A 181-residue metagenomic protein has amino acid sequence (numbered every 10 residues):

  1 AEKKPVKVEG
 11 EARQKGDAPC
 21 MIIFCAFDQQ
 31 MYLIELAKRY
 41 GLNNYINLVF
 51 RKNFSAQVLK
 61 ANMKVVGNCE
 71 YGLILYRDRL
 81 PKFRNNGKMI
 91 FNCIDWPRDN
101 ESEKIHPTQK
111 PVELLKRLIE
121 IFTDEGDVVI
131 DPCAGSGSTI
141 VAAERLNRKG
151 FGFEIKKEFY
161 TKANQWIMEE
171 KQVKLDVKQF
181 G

Functional and structural regions predicted by a protein language model:
A1-G152, K156-T161: Core catalytic lobe of class I
N164-K178: Short, conserved SAM-binding/catalytic segment of Class I S-adenosyl-L-methionine-dependent methyltransferases
G181: Acidic, PIN/NYN-like endoribonuclease modules and their adjacent C-terminal/linker elements
